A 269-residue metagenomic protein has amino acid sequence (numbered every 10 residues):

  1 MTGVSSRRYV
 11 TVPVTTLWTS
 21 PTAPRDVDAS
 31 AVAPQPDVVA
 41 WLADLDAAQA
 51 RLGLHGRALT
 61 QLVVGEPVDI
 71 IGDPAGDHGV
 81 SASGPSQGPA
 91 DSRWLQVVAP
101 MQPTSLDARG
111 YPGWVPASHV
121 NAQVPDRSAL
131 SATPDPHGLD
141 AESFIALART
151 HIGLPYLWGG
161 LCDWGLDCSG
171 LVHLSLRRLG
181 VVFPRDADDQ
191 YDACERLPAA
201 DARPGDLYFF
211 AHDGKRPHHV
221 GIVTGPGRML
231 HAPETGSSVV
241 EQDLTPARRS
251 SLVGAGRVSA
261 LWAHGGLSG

Functional and structural regions predicted by a protein language model:
M1-P36, A50-G56, T60, V64-E66 (+1 more regions): Boundary regions of SH3-family modules and the immediately adjacent low-complexity/disordered segments in eukaryotic
V27-A50, L174-D189, T224: Short, basic/aromatic beta-hairpin or loop at an interaction surface
A33-P36, L130-P134, I145, T224-G269: Aromatic- and glycine-rich peptidoglycan recognition patches
D135, L139, G159-D167, D192 (+1 more regions): A short glycine-/small-residue-rich loop at the edge of a beta-strand within enzyme catalytic domains
A148, G160-L179: Active-site nucleophilic cysteine motif
Y156-G160, R185-A187: Surface-exposed patches in mature extracellular/periplasmic domains of secreted proteins
V181-L244: ...with weaker cross-activation on analogous glycine-rich loops/strands in unrelated enzymes
